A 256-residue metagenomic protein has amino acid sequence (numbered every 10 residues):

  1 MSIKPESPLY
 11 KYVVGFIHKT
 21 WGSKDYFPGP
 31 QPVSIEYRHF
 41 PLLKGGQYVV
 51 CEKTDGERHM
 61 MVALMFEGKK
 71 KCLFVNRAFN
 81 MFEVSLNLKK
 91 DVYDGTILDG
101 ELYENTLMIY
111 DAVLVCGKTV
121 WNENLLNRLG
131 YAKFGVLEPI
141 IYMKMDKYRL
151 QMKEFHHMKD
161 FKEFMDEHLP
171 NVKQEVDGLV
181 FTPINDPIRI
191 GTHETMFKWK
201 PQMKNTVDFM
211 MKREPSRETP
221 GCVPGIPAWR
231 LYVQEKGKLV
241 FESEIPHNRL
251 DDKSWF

Functional and structural regions predicted by a protein language model:
M1-F16: Low-complexity, highly charged intrinsically disordered N-terminal segments that act as targeting/localization
M1-P5, T96-I97, T106-V120, L126-R128 (+2 more regions): Intrinsically disordered, low-complexity regulatory tails
P5-L9, K24-F27, F40-L42, N80-M81 (+3 more regions): Short amphipathic alpha-helical molecular recognition features
H18-R77, E138-F256: Nucleic-acid 5′ end/cap handling module spanning
M65, K69-N105: Conserved loop->alpha-helix
D94-D99, E104-Y110, Y148, D177-L179: Generic beta-strand structural signal
L125-G135: Well-ordered, non-membrane alpha-helical segments in soluble/globular domains
